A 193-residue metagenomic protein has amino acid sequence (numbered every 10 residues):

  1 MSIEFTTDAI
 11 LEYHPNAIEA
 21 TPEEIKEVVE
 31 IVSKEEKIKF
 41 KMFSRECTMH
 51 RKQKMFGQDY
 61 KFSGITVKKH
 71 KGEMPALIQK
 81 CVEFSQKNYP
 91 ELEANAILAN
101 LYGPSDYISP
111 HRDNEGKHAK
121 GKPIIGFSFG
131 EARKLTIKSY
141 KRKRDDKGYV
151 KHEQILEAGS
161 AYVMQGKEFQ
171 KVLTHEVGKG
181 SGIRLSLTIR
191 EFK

Functional and structural regions predicted by a protein language model:
M1-K193: Non-heme Fe(II) oxygenase metal-center motifs and adjacent flexible, charged/small-residue loops
